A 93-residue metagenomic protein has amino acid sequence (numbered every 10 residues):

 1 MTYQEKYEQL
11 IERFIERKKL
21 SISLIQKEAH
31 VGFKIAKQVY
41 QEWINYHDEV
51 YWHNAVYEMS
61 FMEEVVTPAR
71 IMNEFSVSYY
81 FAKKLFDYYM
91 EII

Functional and structural regions predicted by a protein language model:
T2-I93: Terminal-proximal interaction/regulatory segments of ATP-powered molecular machines
